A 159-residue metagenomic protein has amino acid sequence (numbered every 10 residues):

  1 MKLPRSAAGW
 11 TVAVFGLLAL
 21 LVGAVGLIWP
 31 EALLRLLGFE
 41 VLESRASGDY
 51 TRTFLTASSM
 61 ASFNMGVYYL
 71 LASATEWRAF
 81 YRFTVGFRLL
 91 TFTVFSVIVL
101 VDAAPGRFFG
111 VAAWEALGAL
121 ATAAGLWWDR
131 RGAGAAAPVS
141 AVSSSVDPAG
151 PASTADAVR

Functional and structural regions predicted by a protein language model:
M1-R5: Short, Lys/Arg-rich, polar N-terminal cytosolic tail immediately upstream of the first transmembrane signal-anchor
S6-R52: Membrane-helix boundary elements
L17-L27, S47-S73, V85-T93: Core segments of alpha-helical transmembrane spans in multipass integral membrane proteins
W29-P30, G38-F39, E76, V99-A103 (+1 more regions): Short helix-capping/hinge motifs at transmembrane helix termini and TM-loop junctions
A74, F80-F83, T93-A112: Membrane-helix boundary connector in multi-pass membrane proteins
F87, A112-A116: Residue-level micro-sites within transmembrane alpha helices that shape and flank functional polar/acidic positions
A116-S140: Membrane-water interface at the C-terminal end of transmembrane alpha helices
A136-R159: Short, intrinsically disordered terminal tails adjacent to the first/last structured region
